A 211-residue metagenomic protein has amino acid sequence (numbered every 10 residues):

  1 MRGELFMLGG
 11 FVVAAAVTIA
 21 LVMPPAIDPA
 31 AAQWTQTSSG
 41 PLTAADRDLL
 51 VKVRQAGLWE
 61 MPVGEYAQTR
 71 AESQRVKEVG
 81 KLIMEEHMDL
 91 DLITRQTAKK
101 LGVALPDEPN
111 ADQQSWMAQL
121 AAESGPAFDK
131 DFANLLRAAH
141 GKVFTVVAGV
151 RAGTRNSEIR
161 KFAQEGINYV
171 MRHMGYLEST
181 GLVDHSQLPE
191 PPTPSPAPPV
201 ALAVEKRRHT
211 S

Functional and structural regions predicted by a protein language model:
M1-S211: His/Met- and acidic-residue-enriched segments that coordinate or traffic transition-metal cofactors and support
